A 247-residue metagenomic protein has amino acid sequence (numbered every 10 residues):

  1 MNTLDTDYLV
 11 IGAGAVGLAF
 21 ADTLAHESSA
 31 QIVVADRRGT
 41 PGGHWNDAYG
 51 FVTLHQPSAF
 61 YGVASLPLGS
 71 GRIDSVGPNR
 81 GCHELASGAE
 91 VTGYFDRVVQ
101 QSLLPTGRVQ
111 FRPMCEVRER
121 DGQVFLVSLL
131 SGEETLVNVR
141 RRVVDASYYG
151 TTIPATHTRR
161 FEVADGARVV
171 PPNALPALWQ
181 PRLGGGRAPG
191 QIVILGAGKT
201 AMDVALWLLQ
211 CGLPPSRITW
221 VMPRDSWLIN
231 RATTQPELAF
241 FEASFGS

Functional and structural regions predicted by a protein language model:
N2-T3, V137, G184-G186: Short, flexible hinge/linker loops that cap or flank conserved catalytic cores
D5-V34, I192-C211: N-terminal Rossmann-like FAD-binding beta1-loop-alpha1 element of flavoenzymes
T6, V139-R141, P189: Local beta-strand N-terminus motif with an aromatic residue
A13, R37-T40, Y149, A197 (+2 more regions): An acidic- and aromatic-residue-enriched active-site/binding cleft used to recognize and process polar
V33-D36, F111-R112, V143-D145, R217-M222: A structural signal for short, well-ordered beta-strand segments and their strand-loop junctions that often border
R37-Y94, V221-S247: Glycine-rich active-site loop/strand segments that organize a redox cofactor
S75-I153: Feature captures the FAD/FMN-dependent oxidoreductase FAD-binding
G81, S87, S147-P214, I218: Glycine-rich dinucleotide-binding loop and its adjacent helix/turn
